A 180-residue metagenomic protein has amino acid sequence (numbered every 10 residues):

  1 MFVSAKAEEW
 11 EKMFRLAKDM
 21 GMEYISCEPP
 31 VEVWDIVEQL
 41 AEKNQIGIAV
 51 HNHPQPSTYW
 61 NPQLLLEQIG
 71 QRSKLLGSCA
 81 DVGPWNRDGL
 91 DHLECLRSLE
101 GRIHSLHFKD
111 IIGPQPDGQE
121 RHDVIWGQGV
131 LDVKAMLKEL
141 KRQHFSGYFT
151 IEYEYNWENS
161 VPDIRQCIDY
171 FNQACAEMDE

Functional and structural regions predicted by a protein language model:
M1-G77, R87-D88: Active-site acidic/histidine proton-transfer and metal-coordination neighborhood in alpha/beta enzyme cores
L16, G21, V31, N61-A80 (+1 more regions): Histidine-acidic metal/acid-base catalytic patches
